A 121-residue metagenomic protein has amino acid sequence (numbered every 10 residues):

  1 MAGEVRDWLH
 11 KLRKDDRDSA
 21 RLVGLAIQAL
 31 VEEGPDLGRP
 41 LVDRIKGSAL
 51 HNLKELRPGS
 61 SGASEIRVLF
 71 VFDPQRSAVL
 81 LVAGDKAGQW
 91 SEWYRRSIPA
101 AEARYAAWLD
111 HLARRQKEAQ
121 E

Functional and structural regions predicted by a protein language model:
M1-E65, P74-A78, D85-E121: Basic, Lys/Arg-enriched alpha-helical interface segments
F70, L81: Conserved catalytic cores of phosphodiester-cleaving nucleases, focusing on short active-site segments
